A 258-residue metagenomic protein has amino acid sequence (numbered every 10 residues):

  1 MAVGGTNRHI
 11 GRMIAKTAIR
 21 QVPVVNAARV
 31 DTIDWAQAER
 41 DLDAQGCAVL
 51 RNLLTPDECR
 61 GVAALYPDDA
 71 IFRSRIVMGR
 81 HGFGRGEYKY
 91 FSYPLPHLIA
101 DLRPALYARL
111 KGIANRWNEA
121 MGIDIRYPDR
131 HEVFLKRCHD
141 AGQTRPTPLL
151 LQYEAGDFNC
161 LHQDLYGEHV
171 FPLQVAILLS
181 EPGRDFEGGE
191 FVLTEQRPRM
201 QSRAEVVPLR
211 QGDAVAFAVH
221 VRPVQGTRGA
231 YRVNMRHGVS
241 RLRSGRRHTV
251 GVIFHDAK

Functional and structural regions predicted by a protein language model:
M1-A44: Fe(II)/2-oxoglutarate
Q37-L135: Non-heme Fe(II)/2-oxoglutarate
T55, A155, S244-G245: Short strand-connecting beta-turns/loops that link adjacent beta-strands
K111, L149-L151, H162, A176-L178 (+3 more regions): Residues in well-ordered beta-strands of folded domains
V133-Q152: Alpha-helix-centered segments that form part of catalytic cores
L150-A155, G167-D185: Short, conserved beta-strand element in jelly-roll/cupin
N159-Y166: Histidine-centered catalytic micro-motifs
F171, P182, F186-K258: Catalytic core of Fe(II)/2-oxoglutarate
